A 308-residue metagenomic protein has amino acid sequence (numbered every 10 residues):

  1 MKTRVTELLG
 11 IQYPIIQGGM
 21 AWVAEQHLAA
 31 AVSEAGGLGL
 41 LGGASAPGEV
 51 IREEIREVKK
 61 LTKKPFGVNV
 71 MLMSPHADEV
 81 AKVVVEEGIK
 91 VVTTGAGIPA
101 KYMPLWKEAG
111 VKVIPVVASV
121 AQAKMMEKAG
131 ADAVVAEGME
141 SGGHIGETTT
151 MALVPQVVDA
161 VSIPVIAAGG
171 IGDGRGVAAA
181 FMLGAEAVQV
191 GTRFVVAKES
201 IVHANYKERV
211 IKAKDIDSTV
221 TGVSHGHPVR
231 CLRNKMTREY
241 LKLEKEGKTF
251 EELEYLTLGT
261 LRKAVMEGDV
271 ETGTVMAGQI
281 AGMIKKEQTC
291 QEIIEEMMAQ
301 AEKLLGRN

Functional and structural regions predicted by a protein language model:
M1-P164: Active-site entrance/lid segments in N-terminal catalytic domains of soluble metabolic enzymes
A21-W22, G37-G48, V135-E147, I171-Y206: Glycine-rich phosphate-binding active-site loops on the catalytic face of alpha/beta enzymes
A152-I166, G172-N308: Conserved active-site-proximal phosphate/metal-binding subdomains
